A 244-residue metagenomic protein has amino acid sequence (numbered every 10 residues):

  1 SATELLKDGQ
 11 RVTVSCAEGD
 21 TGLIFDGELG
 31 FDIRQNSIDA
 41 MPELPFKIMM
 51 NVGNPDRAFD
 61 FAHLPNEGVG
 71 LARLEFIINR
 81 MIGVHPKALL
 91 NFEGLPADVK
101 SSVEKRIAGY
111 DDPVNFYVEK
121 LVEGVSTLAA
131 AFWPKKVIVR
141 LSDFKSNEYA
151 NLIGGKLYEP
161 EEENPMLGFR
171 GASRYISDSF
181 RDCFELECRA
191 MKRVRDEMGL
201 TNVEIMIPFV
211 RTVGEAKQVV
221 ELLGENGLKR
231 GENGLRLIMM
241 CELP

Functional and structural regions predicted by a protein language model:
S1-Q10: Conformationally flexible catalytic loops at phosphate/diphosphate-handling active centers
A2, A17-G19, L74-F76: Short, acidic/turn-prone active-site loops that include or flank metal/cofactor- and phosphate-binding residues
L6, G19-E28: Short, Lys/Arg- and Gly-enriched loop/turn segments at beta-strand edges
I24-A40: Short, compositionally biased
Q35-P244: Conserved alpha/beta-domain cores
